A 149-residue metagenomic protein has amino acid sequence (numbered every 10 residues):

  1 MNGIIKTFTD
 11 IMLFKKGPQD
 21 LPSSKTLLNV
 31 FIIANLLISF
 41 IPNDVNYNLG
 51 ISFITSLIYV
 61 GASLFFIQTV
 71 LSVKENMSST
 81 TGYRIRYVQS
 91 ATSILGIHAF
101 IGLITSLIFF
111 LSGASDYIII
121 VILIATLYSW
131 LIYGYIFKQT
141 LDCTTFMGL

Functional and structural regions predicted by a protein language model:
M1-A91: Selected alpha-helical membrane-embedding segments in polytopic membrane proteins
N76-L149: Hydrophobic alpha-helical transmembrane segments and adjacent short intramembrane/lumenal linkers of inner/organellar
